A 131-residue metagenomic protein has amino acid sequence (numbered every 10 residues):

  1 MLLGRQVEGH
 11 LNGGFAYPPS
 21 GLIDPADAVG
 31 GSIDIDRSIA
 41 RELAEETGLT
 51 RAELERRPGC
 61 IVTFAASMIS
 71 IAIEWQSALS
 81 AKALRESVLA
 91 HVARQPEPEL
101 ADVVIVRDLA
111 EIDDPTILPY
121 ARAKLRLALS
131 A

Functional and structural regions predicted by a protein language model:
M1-L3, E8, R56-C60, V88-H91: Sparse, context-dependent recognition of short Cys/His-centered cofactor- or disulfide-binding micro-motifs
M1-R41: Conserved Nudix-box catalytic region and its N-terminal flanking loop in Nudix hydrolases and closely related
H10-L22, F64-A131: Nudix hydrolase/Nudix homology domain
I35-R41, E46-A81: Extended serine/threonine-enriched, polar tracts that run as long, contiguous segments within proteins
